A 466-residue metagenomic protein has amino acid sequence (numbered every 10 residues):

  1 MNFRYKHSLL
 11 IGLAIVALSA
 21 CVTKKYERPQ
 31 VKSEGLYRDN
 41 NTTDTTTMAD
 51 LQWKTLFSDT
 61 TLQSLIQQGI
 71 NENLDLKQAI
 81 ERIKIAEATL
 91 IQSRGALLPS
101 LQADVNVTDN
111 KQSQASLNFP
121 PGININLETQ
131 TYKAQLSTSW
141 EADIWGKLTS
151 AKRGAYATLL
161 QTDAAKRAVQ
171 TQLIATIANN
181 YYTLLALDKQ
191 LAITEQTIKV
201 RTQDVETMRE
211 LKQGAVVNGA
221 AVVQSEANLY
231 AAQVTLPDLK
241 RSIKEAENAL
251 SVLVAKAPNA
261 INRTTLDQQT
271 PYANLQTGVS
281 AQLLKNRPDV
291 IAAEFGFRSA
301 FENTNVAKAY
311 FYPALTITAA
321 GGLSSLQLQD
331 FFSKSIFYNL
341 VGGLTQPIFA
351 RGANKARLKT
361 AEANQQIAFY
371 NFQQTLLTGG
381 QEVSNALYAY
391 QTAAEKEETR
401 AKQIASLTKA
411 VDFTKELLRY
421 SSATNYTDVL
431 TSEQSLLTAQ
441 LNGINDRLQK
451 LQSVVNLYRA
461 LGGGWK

Functional and structural regions predicted by a protein language model:
M1-C21: Sec-dependent bacterial lipoprotein signal peptides
C21-L90, Q268-R298, I348, L376 (+1 more regions): Bacterial Sec-pathway N-terminal export signals of envelope proteins
D44, Q196, N218, P237-L284 (+2 more regions): Short, solvent-exposed, mixed-charge loop/turn linkers that connect secondary-structure elements
L62-S64, I85, T131-K133, N179 (+3 more regions): Transmembrane beta-barrel architecture of outer-membrane proteins
K77, L97-E128, S139-A168, D188 (+4 more regions): Small/polar (Gly/Ser/Thr/Ala-rich) solvent-exposed segments that form structured loops/beta-strands/short helices used
A79-S93, V169, A175-E195, Q203 (+6 more regions): Amphipathic alpha-helical coiled-coil segments
Y132-T138, V279, Y338-L344: Hydrophobic, lipid-facing positions within transmembrane beta-strands of outer-membrane proteins
A232-K240, A439-S453: Amphipathic alpha-helical coiled-coil segments
